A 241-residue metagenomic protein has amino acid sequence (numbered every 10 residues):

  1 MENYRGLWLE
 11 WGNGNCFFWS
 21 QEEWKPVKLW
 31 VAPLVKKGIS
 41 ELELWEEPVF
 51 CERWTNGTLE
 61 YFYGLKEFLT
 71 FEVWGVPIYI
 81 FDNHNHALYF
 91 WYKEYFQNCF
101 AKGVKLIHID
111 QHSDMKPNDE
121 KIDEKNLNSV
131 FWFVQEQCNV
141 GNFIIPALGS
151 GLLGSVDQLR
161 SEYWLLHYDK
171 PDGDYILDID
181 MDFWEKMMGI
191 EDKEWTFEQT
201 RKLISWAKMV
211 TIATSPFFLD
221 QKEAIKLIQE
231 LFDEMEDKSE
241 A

Functional and structural regions predicted by a protein language model:
E2-A241: Conserved alpha-helical scaffold segments that buttress catalytic/binding sites
